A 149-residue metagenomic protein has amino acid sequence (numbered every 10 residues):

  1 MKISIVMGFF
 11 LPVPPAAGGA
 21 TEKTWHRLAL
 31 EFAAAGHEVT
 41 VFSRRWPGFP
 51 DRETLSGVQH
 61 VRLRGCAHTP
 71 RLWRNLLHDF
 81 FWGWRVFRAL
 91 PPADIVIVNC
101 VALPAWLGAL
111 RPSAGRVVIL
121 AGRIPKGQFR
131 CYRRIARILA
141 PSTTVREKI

Functional and structural regions predicted by a protein language model:
M1-G18: Nucleotide-activated donor-dependent transferases that construct or modify glycoconjugates
F9-V13, E31-W73: N-terminal strand-loop element at the rim of the active site of nucleotide-sugar-dependent glycosyltransferases
G19-F32: Short amphipathic alpha-helix
D79, V98-L103, A121: Short His-centered aromatic/hydrophobic patch
F81-P92: Short, well-structured alpha-helical segments in soluble
A89, C131-Y132: Structural alpha-helical scaffold elements that stabilize or flank donor/cofactor-binding regions in carbohydrate
W106-L107, G127-F129, A136-I149: A short, active-site helix/loop in glycosyltransferases that binds the activated sugar's phosphate group
S113-R116, I135-A136: A short helix->loop->beta-strand "cap" motif at the edges of active sites that frequently abuts
